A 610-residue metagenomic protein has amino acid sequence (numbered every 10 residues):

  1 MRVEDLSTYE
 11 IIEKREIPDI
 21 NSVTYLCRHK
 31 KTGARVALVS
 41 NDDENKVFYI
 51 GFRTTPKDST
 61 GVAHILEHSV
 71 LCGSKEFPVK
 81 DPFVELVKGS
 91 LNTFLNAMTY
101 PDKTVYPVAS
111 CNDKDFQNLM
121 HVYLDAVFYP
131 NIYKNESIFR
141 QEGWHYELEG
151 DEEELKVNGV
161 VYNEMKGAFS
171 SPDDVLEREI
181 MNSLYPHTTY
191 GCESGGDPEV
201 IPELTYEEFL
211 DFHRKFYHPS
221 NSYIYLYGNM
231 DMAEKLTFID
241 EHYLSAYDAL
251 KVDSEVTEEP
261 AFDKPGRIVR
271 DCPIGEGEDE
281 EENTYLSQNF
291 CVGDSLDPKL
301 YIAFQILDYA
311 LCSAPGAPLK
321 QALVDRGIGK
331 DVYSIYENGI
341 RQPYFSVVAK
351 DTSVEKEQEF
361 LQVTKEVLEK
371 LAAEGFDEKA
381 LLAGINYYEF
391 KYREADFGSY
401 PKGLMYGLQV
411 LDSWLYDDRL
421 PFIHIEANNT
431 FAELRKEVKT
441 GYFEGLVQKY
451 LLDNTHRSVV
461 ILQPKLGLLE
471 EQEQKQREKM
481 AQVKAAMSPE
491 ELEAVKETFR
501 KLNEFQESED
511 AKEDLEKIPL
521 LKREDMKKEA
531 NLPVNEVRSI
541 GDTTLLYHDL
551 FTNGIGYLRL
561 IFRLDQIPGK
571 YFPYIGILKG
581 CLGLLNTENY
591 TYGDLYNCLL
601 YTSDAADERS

Functional and structural regions predicted by a protein language model:
M1-S7, T55, S69, G73-E76 (+7 more regions): Charge-rich, well-structured scaffold segments of protease-associated domains
M1-V47, D263: Non-catalytic terminal extensions that flank enzyme cores
V23-K30, I268-E276, E536-R538: Short acidic-hydrophobic surface loop/beta-edge motif
A34-S40, E280-T284, L532-P573: Active-site-adjacent "gating/activation" loops or surface patches in catalytic cores
S40-L86, K299-L311, I555-D594: Active/ligand-binding-proximal structured segments within catalytic/core domains that scaffold catalytic residues
N45-V47, P101, P219, N283 (+1 more regions): Extracytoplasmic
L210, G266-G275, D331-S334, E444 (+1 more regions): Glycine-rich, charged/polar anion/phosphate-binding loops that engage phosphate groups from diverse ligands
E509-D549: Negatively charged sequence features
